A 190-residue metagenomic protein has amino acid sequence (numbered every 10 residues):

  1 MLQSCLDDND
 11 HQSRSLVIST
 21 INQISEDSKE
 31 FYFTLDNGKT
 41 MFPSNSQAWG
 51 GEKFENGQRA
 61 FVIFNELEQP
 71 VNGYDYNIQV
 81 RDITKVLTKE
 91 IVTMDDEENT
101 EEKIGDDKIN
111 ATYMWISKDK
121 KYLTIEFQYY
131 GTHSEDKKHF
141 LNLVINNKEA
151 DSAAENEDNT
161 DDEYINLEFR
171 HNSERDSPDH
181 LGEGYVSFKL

Functional and structural regions predicted by a protein language model:
L2-S4: C-terminal motif of bacterial Sec signal peptides marking the signal peptidase cleavage site
L6-N9: Bacterial signal peptide processing site
Q12: Cys/His-rich zinc-coordinating "finger/knuckle" motifs
S15-L190: First exposed extracellular module after export/assembly in secreted or surface-exposed proteins
